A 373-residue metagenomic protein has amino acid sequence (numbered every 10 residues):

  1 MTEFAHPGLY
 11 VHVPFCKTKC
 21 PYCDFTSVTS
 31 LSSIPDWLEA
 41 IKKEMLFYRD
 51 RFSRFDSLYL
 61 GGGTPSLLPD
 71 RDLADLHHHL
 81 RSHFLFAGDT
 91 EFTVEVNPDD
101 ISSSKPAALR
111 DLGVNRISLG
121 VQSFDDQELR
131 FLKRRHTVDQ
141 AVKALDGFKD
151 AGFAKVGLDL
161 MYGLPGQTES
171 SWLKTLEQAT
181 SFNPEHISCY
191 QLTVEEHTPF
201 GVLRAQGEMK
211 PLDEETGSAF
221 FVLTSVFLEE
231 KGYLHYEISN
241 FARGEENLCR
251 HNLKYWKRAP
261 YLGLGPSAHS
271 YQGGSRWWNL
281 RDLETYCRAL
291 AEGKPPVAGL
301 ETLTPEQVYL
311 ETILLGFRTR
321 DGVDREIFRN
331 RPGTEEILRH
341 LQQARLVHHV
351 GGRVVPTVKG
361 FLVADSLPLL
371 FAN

Functional and structural regions predicted by a protein language model:
F4-G8, S27-Y48, R54-R329: C-terminal scaffold of the Radical SAM
V11: Conserved N-terminal Rossmann-fold NAD(P)-binding element of oxidoreductases
P14-F25: Local cysteine-cluster metal-coordination motifs and their immediate loop/turn environment, predominantly Fe-S cluster
L234-N240, E336, R345-V347: Short, well-structured beta-strand/strand-turn elements
R329-Q343: Short amphipathic alpha-helical interaction segments
Q342-G352: A short, conserved structural fragment
R353-T357: Minor-groove-contacting beta-hairpin "wing" of winged helix-turn-helix DNA-binding domains
K359-N373: Short, amphipathic alpha-helical interaction segments positioned at domain boundaries
